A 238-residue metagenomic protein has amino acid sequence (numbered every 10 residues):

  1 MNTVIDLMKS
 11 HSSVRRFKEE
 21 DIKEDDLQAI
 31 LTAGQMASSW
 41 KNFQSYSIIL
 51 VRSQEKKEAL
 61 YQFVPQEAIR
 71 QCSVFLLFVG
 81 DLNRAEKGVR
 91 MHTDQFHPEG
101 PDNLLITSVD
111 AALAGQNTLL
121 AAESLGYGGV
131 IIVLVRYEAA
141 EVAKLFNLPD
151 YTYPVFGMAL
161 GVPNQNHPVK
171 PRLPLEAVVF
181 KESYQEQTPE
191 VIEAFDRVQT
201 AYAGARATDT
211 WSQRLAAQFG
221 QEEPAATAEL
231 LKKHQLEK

Functional and structural regions predicted by a protein language model:
M1-K238: Acidic, surface-exposed loops and disordered segments
